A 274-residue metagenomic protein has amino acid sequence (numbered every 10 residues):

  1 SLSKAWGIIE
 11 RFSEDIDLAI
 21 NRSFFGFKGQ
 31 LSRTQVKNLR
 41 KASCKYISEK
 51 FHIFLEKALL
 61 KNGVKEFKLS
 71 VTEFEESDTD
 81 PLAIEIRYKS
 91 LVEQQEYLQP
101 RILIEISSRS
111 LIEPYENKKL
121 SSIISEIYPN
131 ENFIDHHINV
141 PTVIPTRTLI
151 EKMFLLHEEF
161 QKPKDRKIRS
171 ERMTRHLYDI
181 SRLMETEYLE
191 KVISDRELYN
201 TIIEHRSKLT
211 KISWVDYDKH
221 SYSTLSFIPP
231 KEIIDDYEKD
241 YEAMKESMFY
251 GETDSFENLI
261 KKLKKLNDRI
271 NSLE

Functional and structural regions predicted by a protein language model:
S1-L2: Glycine-rich beta-strand-to-loop/alpha-helix junction loops that act as flexible
W6-E10, S23-E274: Structured mid-to-C-terminal alpha-helical surface segments
